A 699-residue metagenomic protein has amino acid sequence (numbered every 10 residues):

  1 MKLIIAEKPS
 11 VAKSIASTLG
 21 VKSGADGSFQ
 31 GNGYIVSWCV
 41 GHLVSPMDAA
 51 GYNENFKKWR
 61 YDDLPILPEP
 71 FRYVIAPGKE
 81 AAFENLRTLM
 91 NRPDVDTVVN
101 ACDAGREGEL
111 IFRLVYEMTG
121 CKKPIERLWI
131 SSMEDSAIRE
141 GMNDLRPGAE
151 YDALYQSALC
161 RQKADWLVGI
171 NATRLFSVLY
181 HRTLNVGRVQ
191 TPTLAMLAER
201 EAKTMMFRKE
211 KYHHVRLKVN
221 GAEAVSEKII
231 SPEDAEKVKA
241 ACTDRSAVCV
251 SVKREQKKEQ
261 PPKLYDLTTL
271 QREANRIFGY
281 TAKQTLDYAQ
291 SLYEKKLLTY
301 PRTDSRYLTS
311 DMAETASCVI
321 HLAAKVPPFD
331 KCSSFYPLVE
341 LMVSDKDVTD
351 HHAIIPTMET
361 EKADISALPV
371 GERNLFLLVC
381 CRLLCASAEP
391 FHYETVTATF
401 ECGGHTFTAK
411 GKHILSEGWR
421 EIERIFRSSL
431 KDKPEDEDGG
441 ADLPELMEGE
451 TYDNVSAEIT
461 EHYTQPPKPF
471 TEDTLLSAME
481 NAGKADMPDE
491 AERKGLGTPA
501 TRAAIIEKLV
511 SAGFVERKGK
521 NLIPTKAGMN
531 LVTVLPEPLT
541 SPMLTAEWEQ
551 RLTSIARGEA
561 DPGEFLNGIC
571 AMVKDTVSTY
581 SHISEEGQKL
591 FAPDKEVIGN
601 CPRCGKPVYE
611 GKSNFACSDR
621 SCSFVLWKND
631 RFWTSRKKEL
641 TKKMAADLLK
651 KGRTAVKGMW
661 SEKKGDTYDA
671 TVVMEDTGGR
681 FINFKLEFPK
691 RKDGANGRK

Functional and structural regions predicted by a protein language model:
M1, V99-A104, H181-T183, R254-K263 (+3 more regions): Conserved short loop/turn motifs at secondary-structure junctions
M1-Q162, W166, P337, P466: Intrinsically disordered, low-complexity regulatory segments
K2-L3, K79, M90, T173 (+3 more regions): Basic, low-complexity terminal or inter-domain segments flanking catalytic cores
P9-A16, G33-V36, V40, A76-R87 (+18 more regions): Amphipathic alpha-helical transducer elements in NTP-driven molecular machines
F71, P93, D135-L217, R254-K258: C-terminal or mid-to-C-terminal helical accessory/interaction module adjacent to the motor/catalytic core
A149, P232-Y265, Q271: Metal- or metallocofactor-binding catalytic centers and their adjacent structured scaffolds across diverse enzyme
H213-K218, V396-F400: Short polybasic amphipathic segments
